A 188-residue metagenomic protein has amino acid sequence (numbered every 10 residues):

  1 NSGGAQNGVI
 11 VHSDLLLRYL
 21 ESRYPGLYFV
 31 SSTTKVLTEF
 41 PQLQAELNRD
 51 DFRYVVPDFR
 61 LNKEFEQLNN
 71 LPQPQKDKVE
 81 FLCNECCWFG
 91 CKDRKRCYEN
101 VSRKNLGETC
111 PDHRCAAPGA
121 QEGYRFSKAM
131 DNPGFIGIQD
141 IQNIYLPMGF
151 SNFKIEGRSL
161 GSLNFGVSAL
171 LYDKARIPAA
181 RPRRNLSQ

Functional and structural regions predicted by a protein language model:
N1-Q42, E46, F52-Q188: Active-site pocket-lining/capping segments in soluble small-molecule metabolic enzymes
